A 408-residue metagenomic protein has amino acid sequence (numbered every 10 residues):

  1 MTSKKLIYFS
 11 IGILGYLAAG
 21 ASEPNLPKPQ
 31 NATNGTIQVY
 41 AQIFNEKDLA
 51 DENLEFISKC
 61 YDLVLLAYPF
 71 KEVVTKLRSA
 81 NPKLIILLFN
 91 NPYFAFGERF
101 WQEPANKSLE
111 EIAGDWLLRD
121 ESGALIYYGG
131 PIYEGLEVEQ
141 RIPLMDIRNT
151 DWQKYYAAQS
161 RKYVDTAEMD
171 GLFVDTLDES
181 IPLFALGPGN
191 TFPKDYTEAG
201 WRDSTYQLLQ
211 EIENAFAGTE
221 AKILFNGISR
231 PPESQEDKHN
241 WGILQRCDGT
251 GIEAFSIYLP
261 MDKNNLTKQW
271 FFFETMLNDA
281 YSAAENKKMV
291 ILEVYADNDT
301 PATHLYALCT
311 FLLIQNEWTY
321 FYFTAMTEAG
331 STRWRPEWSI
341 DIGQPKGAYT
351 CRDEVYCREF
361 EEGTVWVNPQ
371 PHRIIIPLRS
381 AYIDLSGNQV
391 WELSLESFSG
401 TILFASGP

Functional and structural regions predicted by a protein language model:
M1, G20-E23: Basic/polar N-terminal segments that are highly enriched at the extreme N-terminus, encompassing both cleavable
T2-S3, L224: Generic N-terminal leader/processing signal
S3-K4, L118: Short, intrinsically disordered low-complexity segments
K4-G12: Sec-dependent signal peptide recognition, specifically the positively charged N-region followed immediately by
I11-G20: Hydrophobic h-region of N-terminal signal peptides that target proteins for export in Gram-negative bacteria
E23-P408: Glycan-processing catalytic domains of CAZymes
